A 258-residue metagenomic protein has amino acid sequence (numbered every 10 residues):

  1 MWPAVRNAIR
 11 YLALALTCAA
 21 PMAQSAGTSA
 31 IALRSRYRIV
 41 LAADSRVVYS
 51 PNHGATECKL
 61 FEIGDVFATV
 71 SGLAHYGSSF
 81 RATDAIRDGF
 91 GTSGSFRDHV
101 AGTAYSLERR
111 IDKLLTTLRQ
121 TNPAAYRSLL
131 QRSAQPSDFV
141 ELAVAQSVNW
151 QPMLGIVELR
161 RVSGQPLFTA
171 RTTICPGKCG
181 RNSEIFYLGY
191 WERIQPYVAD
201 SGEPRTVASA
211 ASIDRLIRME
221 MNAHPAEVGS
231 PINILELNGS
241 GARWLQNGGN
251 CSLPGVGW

Functional and structural regions predicted by a protein language model:
M1-L12: Bacterial N-terminal signal peptides that target proteins for export
R10-A20: Bacterial N-terminal signal peptides
Q24-W258: N-terminal nucleophile
